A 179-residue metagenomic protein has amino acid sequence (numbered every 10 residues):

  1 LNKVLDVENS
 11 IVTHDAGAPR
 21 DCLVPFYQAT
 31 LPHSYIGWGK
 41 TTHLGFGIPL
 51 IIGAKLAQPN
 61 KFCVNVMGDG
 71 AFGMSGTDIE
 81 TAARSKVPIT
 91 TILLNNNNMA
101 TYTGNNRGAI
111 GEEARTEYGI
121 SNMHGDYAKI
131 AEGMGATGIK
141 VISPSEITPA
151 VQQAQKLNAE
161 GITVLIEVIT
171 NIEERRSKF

Functional and structural regions predicted by a protein language model:
L1-A54: Active-site diphosphate/adenylate-binding microenvironment
V7-S10, T30-H33, Q58-C63, R84-T90 (+2 more regions): Short coil/turn connectors at secondary-structure junctions
R20-D21, T42-L44, F72-G73, N97-T101 (+1 more regions): Short gly/pro/ser/thr-enriched loop/turn and capping motifs at secondary-structure boundaries
C22-Q28, G47-P49, G76-I79, T101-N106 (+1 more regions): Short acidic, glycine/serine/threonine-rich loops at helix termini
A57-H124: Conserved thiamine diphosphate
R107-Q153: Conserved thiamine diphosphate
P144-F179: Glycine/aspartate-rich loop-and-adjacent alpha/beta segment that forms the canonical ThDP
